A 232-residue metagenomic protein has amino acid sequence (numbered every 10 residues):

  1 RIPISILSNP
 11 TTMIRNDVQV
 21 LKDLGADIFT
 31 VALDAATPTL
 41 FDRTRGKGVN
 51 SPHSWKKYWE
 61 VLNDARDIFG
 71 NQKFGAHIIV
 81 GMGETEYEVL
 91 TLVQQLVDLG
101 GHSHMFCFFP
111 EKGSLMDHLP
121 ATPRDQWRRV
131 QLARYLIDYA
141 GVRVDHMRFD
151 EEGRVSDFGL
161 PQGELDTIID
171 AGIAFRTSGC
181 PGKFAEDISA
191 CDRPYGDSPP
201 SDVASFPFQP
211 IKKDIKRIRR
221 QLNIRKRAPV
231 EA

Functional and structural regions predicted by a protein language model:
R1-D17, L24-W59, G75, H102-H104: Core AdoMet radical
R1-S5, N50-Q72, P123-R143: Alpha-helix-loop-beta-strand connector modules within alpha/beta enzyme cores
S8, V80, R124: Conserved residues at beta->alpha junctions
T11, K47-G48, V61-Y87, F106-F108 (+2 more regions): Conserved strand-turn element in the central/C-terminal portion of the radical SAM core barrel that lines
I14-D23, V80-D98: Catalytic cores of alpha/beta
D23-A36, E60-D64, G81-G83, R128-Y139 (+1 more regions): A broadly tuned preference for mixed-charge, low-complexity surface segments
L40, I79-G81, G179: Residue-level preference for alpha-helix termini and adjacent loops
L90-A232: Auxiliary Fe-S-binding modules of radical SAM enzymes
